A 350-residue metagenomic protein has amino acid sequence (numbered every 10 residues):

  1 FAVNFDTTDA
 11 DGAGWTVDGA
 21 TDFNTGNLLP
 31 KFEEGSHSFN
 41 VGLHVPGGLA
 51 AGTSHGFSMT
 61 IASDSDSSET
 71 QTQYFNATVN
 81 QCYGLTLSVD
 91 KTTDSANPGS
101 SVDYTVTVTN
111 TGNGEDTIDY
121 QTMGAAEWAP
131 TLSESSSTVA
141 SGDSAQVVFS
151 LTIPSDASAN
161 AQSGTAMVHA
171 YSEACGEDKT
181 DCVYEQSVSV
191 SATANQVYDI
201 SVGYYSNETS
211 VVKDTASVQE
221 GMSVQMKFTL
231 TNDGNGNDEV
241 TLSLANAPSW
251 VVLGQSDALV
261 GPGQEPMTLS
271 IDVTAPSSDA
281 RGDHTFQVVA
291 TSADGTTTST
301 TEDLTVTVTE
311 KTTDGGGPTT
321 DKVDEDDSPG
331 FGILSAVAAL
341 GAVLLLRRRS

Functional and structural regions predicted by a protein language model:
F1-S335, A339-S350: Long beta-sheet-rich domains in secretory-pathway and surface-associated proteins
